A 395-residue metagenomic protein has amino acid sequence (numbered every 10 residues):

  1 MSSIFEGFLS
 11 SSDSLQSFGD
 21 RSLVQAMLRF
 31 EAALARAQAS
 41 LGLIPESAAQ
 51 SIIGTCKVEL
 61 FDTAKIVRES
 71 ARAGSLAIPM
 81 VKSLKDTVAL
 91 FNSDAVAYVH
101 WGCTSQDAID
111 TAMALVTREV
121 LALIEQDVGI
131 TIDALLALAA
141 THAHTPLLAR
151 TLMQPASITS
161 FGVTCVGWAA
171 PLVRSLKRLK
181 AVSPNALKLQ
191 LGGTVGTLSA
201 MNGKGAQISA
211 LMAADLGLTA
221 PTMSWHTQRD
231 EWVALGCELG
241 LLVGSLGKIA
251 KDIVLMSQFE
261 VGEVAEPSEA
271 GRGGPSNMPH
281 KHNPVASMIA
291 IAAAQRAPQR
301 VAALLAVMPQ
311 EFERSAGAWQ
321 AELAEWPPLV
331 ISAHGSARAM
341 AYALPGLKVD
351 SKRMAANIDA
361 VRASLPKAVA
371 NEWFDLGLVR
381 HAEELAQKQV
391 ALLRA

Functional and structural regions predicted by a protein language model:
M1-G192, L198, K204-S209, A220 (+3 more regions): A helix-coil-helix interface module used to build multimeric assemblies and to scaffold catalytic/cofactor sites
L15-G19, K65-V67, R272-I289, E311-P328 (+2 more regions): Short beta-alpha connecting loops at secondary-structure transitions that line or flank enzyme active sites
A33, A37, S83, T87 (+12 more regions): Generic, well-ordered alpha-helical scaffold segments in large soluble proteins
S105, I208, D215, T219-M223 (+2 more regions): A structural signal for small-residue-enriched, beta-sheet-centric alpha/beta enzyme cores and oligomeric scaffold folds
R118-E125, G129, L136, V166-A169 (+8 more regions): Short amphipathic alpha-helical segments with heptad-repeat character
S175, W225-F312: Glycine-rich anion/phosphate-binding loop at the beta-strand->alpha-helix junction
L218-L239, A316-G317, A368-W373: Amphipathic, heptad-repeat alpha-helical segments used for oligomerization and assembly
R296-K367: Long, amphipathic alpha-helical stalk/connector segments used for oligomerization, subunit docking, or mechanical
